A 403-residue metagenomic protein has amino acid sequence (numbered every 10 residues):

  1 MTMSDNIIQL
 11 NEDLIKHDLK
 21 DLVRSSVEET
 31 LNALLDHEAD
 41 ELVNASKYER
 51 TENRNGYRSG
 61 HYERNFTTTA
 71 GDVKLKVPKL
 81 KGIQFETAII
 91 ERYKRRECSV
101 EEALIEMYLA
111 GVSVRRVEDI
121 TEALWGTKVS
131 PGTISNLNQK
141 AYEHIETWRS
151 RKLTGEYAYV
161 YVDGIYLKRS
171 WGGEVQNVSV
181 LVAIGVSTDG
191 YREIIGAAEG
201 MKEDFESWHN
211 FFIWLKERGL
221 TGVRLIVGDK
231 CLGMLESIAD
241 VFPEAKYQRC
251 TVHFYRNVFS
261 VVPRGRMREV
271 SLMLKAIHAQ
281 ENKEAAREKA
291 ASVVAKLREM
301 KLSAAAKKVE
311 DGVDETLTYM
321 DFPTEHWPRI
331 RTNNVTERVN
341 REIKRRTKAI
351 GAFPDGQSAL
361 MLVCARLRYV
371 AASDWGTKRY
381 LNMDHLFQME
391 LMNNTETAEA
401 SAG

Functional and structural regions predicted by a protein language model:
M1-E91, K168: Short, conserved DNA-binding cores of transcription-related domains
M1-N6, D18, H37, A45 (+3 more regions): Acidic/histidine-rich catalytic cores and adjacent linkers of DNA breakage/strand-transfer/modification proteins
K76-K81, A88-K94, L124-G228, L232 (+4 more regions): RNase H-like nuclease fold core
E86, V258-S292: Metal-dependent DNA phosphodiester-chemistry modules and their immediately adjacent helices/loops in DNA-processing
S99-G111: Short, amphipathic alpha-helical "recognition" segments used to contact nucleic acids or chromatin
R115-G126: DNA-recognition alpha helix
L225-L232, S237-M273: Conserved beta-strand -> loop -> alpha-helix junction used to position metal-binding or nucleic-acid-contacting
